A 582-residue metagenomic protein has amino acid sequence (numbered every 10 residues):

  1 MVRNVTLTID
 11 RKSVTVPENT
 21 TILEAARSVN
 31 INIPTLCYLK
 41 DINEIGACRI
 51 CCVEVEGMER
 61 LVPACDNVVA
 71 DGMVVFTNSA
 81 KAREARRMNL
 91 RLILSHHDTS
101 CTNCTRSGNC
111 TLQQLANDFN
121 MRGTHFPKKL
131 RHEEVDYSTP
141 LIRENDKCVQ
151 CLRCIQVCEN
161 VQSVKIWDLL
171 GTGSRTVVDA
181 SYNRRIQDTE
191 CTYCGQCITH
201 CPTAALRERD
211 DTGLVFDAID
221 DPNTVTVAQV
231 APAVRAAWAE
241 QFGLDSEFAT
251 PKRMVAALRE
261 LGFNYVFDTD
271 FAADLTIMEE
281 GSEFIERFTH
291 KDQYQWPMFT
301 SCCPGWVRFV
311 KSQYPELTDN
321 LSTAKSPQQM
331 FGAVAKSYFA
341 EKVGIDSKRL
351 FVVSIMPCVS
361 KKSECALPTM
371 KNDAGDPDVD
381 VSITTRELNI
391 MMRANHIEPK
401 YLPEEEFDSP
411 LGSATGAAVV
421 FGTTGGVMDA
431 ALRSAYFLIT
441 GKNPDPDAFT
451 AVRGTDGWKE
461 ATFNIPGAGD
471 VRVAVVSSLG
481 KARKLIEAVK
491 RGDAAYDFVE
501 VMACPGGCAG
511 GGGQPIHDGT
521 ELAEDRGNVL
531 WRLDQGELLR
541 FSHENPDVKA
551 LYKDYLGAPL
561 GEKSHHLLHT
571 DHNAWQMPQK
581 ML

Functional and structural regions predicted by a protein language model:
V2, T6, E18-N78, A82 (+1 more regions): Iron-sulfur-associated redox domains of electron-transfer enzymes in respiratory and anaerobic energy metabolism
T8-D10: Short, solvent-exposed loop/edge segments of extracellular or virion-exposed proteins
K12-E18: A short N-terminal beta-strand-loop micro-motif at the entrance of redox/enzyme domains
T15, Q150, F299: Conserved SAM-binding loop
T15, Y137, K147, E190 (+2 more regions): Charged, low-complexity surface patches
R49-Y193, T199, L206-D221, V225: Fe-S ferredoxin-like electron-transfer domains and their immediately adjacent linker/connector regions across
Q162, C201, F339-V343: Structural motif corresponding to the C-terminal cap of alpha-helices
